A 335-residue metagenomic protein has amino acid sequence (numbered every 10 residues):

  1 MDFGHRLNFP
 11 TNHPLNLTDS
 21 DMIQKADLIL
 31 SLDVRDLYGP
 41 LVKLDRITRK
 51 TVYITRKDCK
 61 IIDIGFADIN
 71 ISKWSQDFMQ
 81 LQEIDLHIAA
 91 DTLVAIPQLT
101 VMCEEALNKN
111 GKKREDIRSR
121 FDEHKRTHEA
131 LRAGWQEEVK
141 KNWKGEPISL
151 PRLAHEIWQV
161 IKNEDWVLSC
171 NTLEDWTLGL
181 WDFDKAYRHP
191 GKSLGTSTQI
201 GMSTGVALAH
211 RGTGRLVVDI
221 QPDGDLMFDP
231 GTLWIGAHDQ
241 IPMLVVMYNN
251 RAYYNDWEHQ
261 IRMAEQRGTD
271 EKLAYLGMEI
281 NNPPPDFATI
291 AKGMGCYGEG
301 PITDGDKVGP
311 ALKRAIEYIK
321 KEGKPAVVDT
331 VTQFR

Functional and structural regions predicted by a protein language model:
D2-H124, L312: Glycine-rich, acidic loop regions that bind phosphate or pyrophosphate groups
G4, D33-R35, G65-A67, H87 (+5 more regions): Anionic group-transfer/hydrolysis microenvironments
P14, S20-K25, I96, W176-F334: Thiamine diphosphate
N16, Q82, L86-A89, R114 (+7 more regions): Hydrophobic alpha-helical scaffolding
L28-L30, W166-V167, L216-V218: Structural motif
R120-A130, T330-R335: A short, charged, Gly/Pro-tolerant segment at domain boundaries
K125-R211: Active-site diphosphate/adenylate-binding microenvironment
